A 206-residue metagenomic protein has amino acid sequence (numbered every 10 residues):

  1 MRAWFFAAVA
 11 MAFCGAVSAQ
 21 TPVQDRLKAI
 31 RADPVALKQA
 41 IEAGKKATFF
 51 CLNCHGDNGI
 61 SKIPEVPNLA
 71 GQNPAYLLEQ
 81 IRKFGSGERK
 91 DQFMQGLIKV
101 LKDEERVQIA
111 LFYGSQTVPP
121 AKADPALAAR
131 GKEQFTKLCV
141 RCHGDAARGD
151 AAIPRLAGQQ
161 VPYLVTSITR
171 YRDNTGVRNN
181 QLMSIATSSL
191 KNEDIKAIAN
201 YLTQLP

Functional and structural regions predicted by a protein language model:
W4-A12: Sec-dependent N-terminal signal peptides
C14-A16: N-terminal signal peptide c-region/cleavage motif recognized by signal peptidases
Q20-T48, K62-I63, L111-Q134, A152: Electrostatic cytochrome c docking/interface patches
P22, R26, K99-A121, P162 (+1 more regions): C-terminal capping alpha-helices of c-type cytochrome domains
C51-N58, I109, G131, L138-A146 (+1 more regions): The canonical Cys-X-X-Cys-His
G59-R89, Q95-V100, K132, R148-D173 (+1 more regions): Gly/Gly-Pro-rich "capping" loops immediately C-terminal to redox-active cysteine motifs in periplasmic/lumenal
I60-S61, G87-K90, S115-L127, V140-R141 (+4 more regions): Inter-heme linker and motif-flanking segments adjacent to c-type heme-binding CXXCH motifs in c-type cytochromes
F84, F112-Y113, F135, Y171 (+1 more regions): Conserved hydrophobic/aromatic "anchor" residues that stabilize well-ordered secondary structure elements
